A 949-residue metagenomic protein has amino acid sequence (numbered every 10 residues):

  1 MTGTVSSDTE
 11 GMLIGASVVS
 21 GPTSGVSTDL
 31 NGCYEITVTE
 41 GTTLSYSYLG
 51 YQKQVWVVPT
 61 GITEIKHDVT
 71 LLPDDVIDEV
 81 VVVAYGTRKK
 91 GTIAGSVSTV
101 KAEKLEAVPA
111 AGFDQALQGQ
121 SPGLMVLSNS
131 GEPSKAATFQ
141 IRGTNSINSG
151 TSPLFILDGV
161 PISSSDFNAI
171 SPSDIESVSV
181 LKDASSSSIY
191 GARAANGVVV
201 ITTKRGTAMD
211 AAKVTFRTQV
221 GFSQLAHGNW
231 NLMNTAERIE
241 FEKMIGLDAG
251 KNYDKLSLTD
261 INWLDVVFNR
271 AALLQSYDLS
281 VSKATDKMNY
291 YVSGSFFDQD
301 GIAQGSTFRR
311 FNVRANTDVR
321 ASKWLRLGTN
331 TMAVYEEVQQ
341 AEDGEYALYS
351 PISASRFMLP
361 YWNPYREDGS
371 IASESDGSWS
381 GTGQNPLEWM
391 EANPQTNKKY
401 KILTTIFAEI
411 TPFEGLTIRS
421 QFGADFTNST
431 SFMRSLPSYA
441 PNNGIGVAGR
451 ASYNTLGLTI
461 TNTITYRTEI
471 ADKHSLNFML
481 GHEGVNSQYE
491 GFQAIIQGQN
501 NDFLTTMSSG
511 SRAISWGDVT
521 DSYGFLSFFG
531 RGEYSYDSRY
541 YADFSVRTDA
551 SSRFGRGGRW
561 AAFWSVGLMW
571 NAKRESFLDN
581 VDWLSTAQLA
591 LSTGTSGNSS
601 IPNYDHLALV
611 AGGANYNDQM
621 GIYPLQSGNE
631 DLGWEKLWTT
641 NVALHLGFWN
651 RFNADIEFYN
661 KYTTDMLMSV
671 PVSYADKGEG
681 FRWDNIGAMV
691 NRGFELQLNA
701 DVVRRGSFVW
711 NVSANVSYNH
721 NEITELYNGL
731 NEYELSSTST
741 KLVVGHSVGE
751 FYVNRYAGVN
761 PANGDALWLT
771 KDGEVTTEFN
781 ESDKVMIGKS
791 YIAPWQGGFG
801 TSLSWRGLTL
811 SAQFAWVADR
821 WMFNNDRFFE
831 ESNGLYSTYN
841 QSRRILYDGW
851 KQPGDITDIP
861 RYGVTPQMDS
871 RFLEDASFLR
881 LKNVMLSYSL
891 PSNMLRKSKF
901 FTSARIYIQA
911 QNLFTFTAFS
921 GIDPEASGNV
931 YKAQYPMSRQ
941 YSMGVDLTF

Functional and structural regions predicted by a protein language model:
M1-A315, V319-G328, M332-V334, D376 (+6 more regions): Short, small/polar-rich motifs associated with maturation and membrane association, primarily at protein termini
V18, Y46, F155, Y365 (+3 more regions): Short aromatic-centered micro-motifs
E40, S322, T411-F413, E469-A471 (+3 more regions): Residue-level recognition of beta-strand termini and adjacent short loop/turns
V76, G91, A208-I261, G301-S306 (+10 more regions): Surface-exposed loop/interface segments of Gram-negative outer-membrane beta-barrel transport/assembly proteins
I175, V313-A315, I460, S527-G532 (+5 more regions): Extended, hydrophobic alpha-helical segments in both membrane/secreted and soluble proteins
T203, L279-K283, V313-V319, T404-I410 (+12 more regions): Residues on the lipid-exposed face of transmembrane beta-strands in outer-membrane beta-barrel proteins
T218, G294-D300, A542-S551, T593 (+1 more regions): Transmembrane beta-strand segments that form the barrel wall of outer-membrane beta-barrel proteins
N711, S790-A818, P866-F916, Q934-F949: Conserved C-terminal beta-signal and adjacent last beta-strands/turns of outer-membrane beta-barrel proteins
